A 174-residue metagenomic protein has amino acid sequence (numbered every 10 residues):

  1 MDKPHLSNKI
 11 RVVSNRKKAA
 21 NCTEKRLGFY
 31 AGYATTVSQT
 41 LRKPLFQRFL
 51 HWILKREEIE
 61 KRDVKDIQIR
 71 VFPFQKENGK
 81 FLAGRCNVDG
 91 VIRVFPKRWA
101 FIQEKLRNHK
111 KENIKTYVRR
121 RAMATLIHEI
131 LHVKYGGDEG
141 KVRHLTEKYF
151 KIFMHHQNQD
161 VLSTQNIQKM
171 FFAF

Functional and structural regions predicted by a protein language model:
M1-T36, I114, R121: N-terminal low-structure segments adjacent to metalloprotease catalytic domains across cellular compartments
K18, E24-G28, Q47, I53 (+2 more regions): An acidic/histidine-cluster motif and surrounding catalytic segment that typifies divalent-metal-assisted enzyme active
Y33-L45: A short, highly charged nucleic-acid-interacting micro-segment common to nuclease and nuclease-linked defense proteins
K43-V64: Zn2+-dependent metallopeptidase catalytic core
V64-P73: Long, charged, glycine-rich C-terminal linkers/tails
F74-R120, V133: Active-site scaffold of zinc-dependent metalloenzymes
A124-G136: Active-site recognition of the HExxH zinc-binding catalytic motif
G137-F174: Post-HExxH zinc-binding segment in Zn-dependent metallohydrolases
